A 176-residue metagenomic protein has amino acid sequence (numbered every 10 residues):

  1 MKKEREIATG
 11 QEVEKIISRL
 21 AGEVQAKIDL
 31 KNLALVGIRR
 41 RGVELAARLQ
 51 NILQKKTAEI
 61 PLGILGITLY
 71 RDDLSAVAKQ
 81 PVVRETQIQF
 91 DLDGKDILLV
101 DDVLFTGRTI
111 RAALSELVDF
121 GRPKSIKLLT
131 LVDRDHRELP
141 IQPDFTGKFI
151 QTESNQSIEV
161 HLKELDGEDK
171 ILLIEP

Functional and structural regions predicted by a protein language model:
M1-P176: PRPP-associated nucleotide enzymes
